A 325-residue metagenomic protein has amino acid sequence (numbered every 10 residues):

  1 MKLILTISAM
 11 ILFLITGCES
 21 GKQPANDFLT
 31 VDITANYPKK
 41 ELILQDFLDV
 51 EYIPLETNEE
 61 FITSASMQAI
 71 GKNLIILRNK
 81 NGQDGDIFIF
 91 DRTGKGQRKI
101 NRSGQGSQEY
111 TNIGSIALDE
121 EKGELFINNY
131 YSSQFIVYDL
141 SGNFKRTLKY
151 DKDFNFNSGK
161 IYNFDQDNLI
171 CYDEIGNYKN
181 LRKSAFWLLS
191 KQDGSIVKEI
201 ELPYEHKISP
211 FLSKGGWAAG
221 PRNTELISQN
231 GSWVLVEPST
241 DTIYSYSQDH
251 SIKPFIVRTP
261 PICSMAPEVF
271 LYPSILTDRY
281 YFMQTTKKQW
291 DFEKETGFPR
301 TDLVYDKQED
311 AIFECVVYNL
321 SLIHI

Functional and structural regions predicted by a protein language model:
I15-G17: C-terminal motif of bacterial Sec signal peptides marking the signal peptidase cleavage site
Q23-Y52: Blade/loop signatures of beta-propeller domains
E51-G85: Beta-strand-rich domains and repeat architectures in extracellular enzymes and scaffolds, especially beta-propellers
N58-E60, K95-E121: Blade-loop segments of beta-propeller domains
E59, N101-E109, Y150-N157, P203-K207 (+1 more regions): Short coil/turn segments at the loop-to-beta-strand junctions that recur within blades of beta-propeller repeat folds
S66-A69, I116-E120, K160-D165, K214-N230 (+1 more regions): Structural signature of eukaryotic scaffold interfaces centered on beta-propeller domains
Y131-I136, L140-K183, E199-K207: Asp-box/WD-like beta-propeller blade repeats and closely related beta-sheet repeat scaffolds
I323-I325: Conserved small/polar residues in nucleotide/adenosyl-binding loops
